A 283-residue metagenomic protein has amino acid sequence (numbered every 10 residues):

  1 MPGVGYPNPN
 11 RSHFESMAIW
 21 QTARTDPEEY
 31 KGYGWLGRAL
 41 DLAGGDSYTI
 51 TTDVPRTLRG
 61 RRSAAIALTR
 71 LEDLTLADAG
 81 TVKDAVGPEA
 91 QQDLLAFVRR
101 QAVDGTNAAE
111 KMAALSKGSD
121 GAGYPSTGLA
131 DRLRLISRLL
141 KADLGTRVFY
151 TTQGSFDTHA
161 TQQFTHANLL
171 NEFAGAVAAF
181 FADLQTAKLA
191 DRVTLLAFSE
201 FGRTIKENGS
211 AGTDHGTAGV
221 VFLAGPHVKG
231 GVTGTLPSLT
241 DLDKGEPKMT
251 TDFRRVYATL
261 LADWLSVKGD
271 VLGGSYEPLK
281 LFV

Functional and structural regions predicted by a protein language model:
M1-T186, K206, V220-V283: Feature for exported/extracytoplasmic and membrane-associated proteins, marking the mature portion
A182-L196: Alpha/propeptide regions of enzymes that mature by internal proteolysis
S199: Active-site flanking residues adjacent to catalytic metal/cofactor-binding acidic residues
G202-E207, A211-V220: A post-motif C-terminal structural segment
